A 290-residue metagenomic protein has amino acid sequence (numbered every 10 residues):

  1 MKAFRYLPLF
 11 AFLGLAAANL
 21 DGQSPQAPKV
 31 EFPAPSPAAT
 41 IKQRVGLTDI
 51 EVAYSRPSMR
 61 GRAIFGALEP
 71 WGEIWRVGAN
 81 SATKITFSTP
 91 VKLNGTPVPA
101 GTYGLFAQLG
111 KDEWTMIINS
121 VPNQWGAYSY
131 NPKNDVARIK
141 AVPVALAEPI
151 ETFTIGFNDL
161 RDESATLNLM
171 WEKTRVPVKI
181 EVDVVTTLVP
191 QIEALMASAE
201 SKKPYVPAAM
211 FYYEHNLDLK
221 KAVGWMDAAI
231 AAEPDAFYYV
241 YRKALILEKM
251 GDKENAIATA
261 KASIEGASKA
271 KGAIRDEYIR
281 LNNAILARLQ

Functional and structural regions predicted by a protein language model:
M1-Q26: Bacterial Sec-dependent N-terminal signal peptides
S24-R44: Short N-terminal segments immediately surrounding and downstream of signal-peptide cleavage
P25, D49-A100, Q108-A199, E233-P234: Extended, well-structured beta-strand/loop surface patches that form recognition or cofactor-anchoring regions within
R62, R138, S164, A236-R242 (+2 more regions): Intrinsically disordered, low-complexity regulatory regions in eukaryotic proteins
I192-P234, Y238, L245, D252 (+1 more regions): Alpha-helical adaptor scaffolds
K220-V223, E254-I257, D276-I279, N283: Conserved positions within tetratricopeptide repeat
L245-K249, K271-Q290: TPR/TPR-like alpha-solenoid helical repeat scaffolds
